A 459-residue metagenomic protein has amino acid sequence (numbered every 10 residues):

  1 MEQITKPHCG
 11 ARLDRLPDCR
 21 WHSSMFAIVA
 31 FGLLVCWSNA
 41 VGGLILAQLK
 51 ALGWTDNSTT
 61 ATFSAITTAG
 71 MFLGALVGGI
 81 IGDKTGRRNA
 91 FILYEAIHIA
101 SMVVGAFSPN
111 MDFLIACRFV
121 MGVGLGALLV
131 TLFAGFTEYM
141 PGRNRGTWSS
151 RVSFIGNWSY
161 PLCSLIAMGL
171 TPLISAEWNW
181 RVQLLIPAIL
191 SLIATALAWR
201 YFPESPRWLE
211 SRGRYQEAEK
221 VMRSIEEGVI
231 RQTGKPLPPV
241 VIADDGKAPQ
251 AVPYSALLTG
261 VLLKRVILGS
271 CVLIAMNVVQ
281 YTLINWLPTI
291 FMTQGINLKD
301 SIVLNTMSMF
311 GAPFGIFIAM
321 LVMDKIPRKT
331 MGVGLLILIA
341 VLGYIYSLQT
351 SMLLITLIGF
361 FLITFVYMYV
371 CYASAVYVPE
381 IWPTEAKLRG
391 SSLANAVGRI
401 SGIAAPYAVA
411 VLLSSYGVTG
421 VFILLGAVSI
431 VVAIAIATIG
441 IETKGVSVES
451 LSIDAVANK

Functional and structural regions predicted by a protein language model:
M1-K459: Transmembrane-helix signature of 12-pass secondary carriers
